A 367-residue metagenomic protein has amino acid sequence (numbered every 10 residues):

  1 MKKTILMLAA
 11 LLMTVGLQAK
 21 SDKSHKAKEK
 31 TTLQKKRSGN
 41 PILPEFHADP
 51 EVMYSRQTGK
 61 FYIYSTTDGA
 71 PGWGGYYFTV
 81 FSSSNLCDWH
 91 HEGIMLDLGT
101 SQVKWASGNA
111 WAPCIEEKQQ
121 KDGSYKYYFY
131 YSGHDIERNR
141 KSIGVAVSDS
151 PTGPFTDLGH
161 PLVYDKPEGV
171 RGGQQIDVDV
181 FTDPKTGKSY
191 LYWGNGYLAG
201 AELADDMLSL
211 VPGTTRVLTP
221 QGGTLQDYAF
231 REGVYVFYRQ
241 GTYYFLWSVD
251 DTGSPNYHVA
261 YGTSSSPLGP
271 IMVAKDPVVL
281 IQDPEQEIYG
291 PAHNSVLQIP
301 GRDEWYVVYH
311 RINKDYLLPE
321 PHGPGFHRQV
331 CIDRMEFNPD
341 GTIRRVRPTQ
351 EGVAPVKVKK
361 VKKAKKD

Functional and structural regions predicted by a protein language model:
M1-T4: Positively charged n-region of N-terminal signal peptides that target proteins for export
M7-L8, I94: Intrinsically disordered, low-complexity segments enriched in polar/charged small residues
A9-Q18: Hydrophobic h-region of N-terminal signal peptides that target proteins for export in Gram-negative bacteria
K20-D367: Carbohydrate-active catalytic/glycan-binding domains of CAZyme proteins, especially the secreted or lumenal ectodomains
